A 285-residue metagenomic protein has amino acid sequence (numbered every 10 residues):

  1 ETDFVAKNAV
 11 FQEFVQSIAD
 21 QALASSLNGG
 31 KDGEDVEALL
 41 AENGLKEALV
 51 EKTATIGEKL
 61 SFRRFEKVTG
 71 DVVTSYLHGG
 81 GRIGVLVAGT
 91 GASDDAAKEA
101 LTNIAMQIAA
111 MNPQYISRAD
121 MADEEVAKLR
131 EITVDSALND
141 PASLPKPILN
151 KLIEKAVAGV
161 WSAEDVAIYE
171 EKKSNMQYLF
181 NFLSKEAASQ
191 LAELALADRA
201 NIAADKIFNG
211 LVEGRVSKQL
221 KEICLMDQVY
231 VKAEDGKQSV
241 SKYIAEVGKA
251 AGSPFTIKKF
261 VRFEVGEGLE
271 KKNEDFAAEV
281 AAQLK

Functional and structural regions predicted by a protein language model:
E1-K285: N-terminal assembly/interaction segments in proteins that build large macromolecular machines
